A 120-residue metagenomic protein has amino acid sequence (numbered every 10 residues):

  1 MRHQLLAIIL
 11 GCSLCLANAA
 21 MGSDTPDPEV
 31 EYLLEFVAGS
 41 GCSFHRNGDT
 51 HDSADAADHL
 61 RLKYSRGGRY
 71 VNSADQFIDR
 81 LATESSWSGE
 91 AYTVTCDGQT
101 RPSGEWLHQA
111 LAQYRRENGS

Functional and structural regions predicted by a protein language model:
M1-Q4: Positively charged n-region of N-terminal signal peptides that target proteins for export
A7-A17: Bacterial N-terminal signal peptides
S13-C15, S43, Q76: Intrinsic disorder/low-structure terminal segments
C15-N18, H45, Q99: General secretory precursor processing signal
A20-R66: N-terminal secretory signal peptides
N47-S120: Compact alpha-helical subdomains of small soluble proteins
